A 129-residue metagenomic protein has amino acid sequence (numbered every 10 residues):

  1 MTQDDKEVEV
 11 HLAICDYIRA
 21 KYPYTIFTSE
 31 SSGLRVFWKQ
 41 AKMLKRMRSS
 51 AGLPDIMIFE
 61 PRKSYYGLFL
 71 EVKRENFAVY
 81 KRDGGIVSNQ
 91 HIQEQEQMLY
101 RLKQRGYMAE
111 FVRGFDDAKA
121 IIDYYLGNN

Functional and structural regions predicted by a protein language model:
M1-N129: Catalytic phosphate/metal-binding cores of nucleic-acid and nucleotide-processing enzymes, i.e., regions that mediate
